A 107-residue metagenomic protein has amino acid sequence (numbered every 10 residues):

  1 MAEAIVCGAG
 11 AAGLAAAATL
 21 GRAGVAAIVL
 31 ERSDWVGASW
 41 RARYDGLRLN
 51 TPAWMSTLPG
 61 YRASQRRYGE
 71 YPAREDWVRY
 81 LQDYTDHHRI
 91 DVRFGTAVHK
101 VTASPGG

Functional and structural regions predicted by a protein language model:
A2-V29: N-terminal Rossmann-like FAD-binding beta1-loop-alpha1 element of flavoenzymes
G13-L14, V36-S39: Short N-terminal binding/cap micro-motifs at the start of the first secondary-structure element
L20, A42-G46, G107: Short, glycine/charged-enriched secondary-structure capping and boundary segments
R22-G24, N50, H87-R89, R93: Short, well-ordered coil/turn elements that cap or connect secondary structure elements
A27, W40, Y84: Aromatic/pi-system hotspot detector in well-structured domains
A38-R79: Glycine-rich active-site loop/strand segments that organize a redox cofactor
E70-G107: Feature captures the FAD/FMN-dependent oxidoreductase FAD-binding
